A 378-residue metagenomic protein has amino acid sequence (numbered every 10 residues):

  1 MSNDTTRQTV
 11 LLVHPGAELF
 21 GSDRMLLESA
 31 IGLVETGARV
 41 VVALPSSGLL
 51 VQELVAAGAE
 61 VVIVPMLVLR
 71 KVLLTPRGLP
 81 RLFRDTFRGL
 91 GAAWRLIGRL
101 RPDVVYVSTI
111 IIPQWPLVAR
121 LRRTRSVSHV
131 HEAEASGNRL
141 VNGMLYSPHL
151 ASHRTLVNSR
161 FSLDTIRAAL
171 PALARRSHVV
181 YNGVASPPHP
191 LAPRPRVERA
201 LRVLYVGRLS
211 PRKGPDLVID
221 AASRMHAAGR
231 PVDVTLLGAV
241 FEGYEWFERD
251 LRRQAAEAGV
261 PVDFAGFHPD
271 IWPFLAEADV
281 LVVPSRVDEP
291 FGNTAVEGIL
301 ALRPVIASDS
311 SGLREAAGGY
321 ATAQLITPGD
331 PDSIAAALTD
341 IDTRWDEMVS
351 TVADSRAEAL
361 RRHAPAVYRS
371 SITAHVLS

Functional and structural regions predicted by a protein language model:
F20-I31, L201, Y205, S210-R224 (+2 more regions): A conserved mid-protein helix/loop that constitutes part of the nucleotide-sugar donor-binding site
A43-L49, V184, V206, D233-R249: Glycosyltransferase donor-sugar binding loop
L49, L90, P102-R122, G137: An aromatic- and histidine-rich active-site surface loop
F161, G183: Carbohydrate-associated surface elements
E248-G266: Nucleotide-activated donor-binding/catalytic signature segment of Leloir-type glycosyltransferases, i.e., the conserved
A276-P290, R303: Acidic donor-binding loop of glycosyltransferase active sites
A307, G319-D332, T339-W345: Conserved acidic donor-binding segment of nucleotide-sugar-dependent glycosyltransferases
D346-V376: A charged, aromatic-enriched C-terminal amphipathic alpha-helix characteristic of glycosyltransferases across folds
